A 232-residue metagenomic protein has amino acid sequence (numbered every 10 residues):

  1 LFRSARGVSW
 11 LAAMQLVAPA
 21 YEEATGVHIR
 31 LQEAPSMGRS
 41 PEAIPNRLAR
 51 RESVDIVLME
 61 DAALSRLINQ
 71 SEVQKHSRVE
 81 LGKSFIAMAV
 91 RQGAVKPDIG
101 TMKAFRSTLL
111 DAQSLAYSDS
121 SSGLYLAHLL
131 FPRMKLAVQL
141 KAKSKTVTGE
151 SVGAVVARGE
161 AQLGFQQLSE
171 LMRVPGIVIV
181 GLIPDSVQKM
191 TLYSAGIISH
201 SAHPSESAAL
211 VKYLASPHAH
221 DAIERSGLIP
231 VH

Functional and structural regions predicted by a protein language model:
F2-E42, A49-S53, D61-Q70, K75 (+2 more regions): Exported/periplasmic ABC-transporter solute-binding proteins
L58: Phosphate-/polyanion-interacting regions in eukaryotic proteins
